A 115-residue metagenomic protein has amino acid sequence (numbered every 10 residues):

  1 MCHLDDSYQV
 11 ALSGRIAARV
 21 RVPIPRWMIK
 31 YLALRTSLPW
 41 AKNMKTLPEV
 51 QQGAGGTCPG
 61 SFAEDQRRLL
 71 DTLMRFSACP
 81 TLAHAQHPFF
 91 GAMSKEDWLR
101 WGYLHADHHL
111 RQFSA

Functional and structural regions predicted by a protein language model:
M1-R35, R75, H84-A115: Short, contiguous alpha-helical
A11-R68: Short, helix-capping/interhelical loops that line the mouth of catalytic, cofactor-, or ligand-binding pockets
L38-K42, D71-L82: Short glycine/proline-rich, acidic loop/turn segments that cap or connect secondary-structure elements
T46-G53, T81-M93: Short helix/strand-capping connector loops at secondary-structure junctions
E64, R68-D71, L104, H108: A non-catalytic, amphipathic alpha-helix used as a structural packing/dimerization or gating element in enzyme scaffolds
